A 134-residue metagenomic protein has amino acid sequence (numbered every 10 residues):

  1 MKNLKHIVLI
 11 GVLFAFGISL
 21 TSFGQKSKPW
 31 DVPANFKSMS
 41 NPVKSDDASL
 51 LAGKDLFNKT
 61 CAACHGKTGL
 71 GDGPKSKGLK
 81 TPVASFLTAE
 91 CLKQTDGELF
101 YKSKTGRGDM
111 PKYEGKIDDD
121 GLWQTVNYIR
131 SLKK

Functional and structural regions predicted by a protein language model:
M1-I10: Bacterial N-terminal signal peptides that target proteins for export
I10-S19: Bacterial N-terminal signal peptides
F23-Q25: Boundary of Sec targeting at the N-terminus
S27-L56: Electrostatic cytochrome c docking/interface patches
P29-V32, P74-L79: Short, flexible, mixed-charge acidic loops at enzyme active sites
D47-L70, S76, E98, K102-T105: Sequence/structural segment immediately N-terminal to covalent heme-attachment motifs in c-type and related
L70, S131-K134: Inter-heme linker and motif-flanking segments adjacent to c-type heme-binding CXXCH motifs in c-type cytochromes
K80-L132: Extracytoplasmic electron-transfer domains, predominantly the class I c-type cytochrome c fold
